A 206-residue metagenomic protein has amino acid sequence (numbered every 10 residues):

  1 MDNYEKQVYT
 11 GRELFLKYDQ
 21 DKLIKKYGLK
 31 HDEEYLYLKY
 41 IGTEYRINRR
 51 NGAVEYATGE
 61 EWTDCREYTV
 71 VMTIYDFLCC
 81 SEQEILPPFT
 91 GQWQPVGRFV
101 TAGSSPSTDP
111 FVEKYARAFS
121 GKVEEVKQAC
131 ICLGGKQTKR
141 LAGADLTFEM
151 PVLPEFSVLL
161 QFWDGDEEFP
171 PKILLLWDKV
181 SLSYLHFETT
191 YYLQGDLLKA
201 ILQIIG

Functional and structural regions predicted by a protein language model:
M1-E34, Y40, V70, F77-G134: Short Lys/Arg-enriched alpha/beta "domain-start" segment
I24-R50, K139-D164: Amphipathic, interaction-prone secondary-structure segments
E44-T69, W163-E188: Intrinsically disordered, low-complexity regulatory segments enriched in Ser/Thr/Pro and charged residues
Y45, V100, F111-A116, A142-A144 (+2 more regions): Domain-length accessory/inserted modules outside core catalytic folds
W62, G103, K114-R117, F148 (+2 more regions): Conserved aromatic-histidine-acidic binding/catalytic patches
I74, L78, Q194-L197: Short amphipathic C-terminal alpha-helix that caps PH/PH-like domains
G121-S183: Conserved binding-pocket/active-site segment within a compact domain
D178-G206: A recognition module on extended beta-rich or small alphabeta surfaces enriched in W/G with H and D/E
